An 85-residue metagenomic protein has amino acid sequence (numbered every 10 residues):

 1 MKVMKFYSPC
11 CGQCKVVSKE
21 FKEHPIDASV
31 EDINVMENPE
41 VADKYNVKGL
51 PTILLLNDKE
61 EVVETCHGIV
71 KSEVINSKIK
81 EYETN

Functional and structural regions predicted by a protein language model:
M1-H24: Local sequence-structure signature of Cys/Sec-based thiol-disulfide redox active-site neighborhoods
M1-K2, S29, K80-N85: Short, Lys/Arg-enriched, disordered terminal segments
F6, D27-V41: Thiol-based oxidoreductase modules, predominantly thioredoxin-like and allied folds used for disulfide exchange
S8-C11, M36, I69: Short, surface-exposed acidic/glycine-rich loop or hinge patches that mediate macromolecular interfaces
K19, K44-Y45: Chalcogenol-based redox active-site neighborhoods
E20-F21, D27-A28, C66: Non-catalytic interaction surface on structured domains
Y45-L54: Structural micro-motif
L55-N85: Non-catalytic, surface beta->alpha helical segment in thiol-disulfide oxidoreductase systems
